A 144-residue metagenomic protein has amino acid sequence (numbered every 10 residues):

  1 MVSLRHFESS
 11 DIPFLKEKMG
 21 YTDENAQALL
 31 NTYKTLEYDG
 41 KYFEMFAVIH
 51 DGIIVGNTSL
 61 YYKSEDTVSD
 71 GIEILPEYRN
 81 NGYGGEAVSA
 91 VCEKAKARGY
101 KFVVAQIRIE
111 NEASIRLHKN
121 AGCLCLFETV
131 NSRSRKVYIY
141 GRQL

Functional and structural regions predicted by a protein language model:
V2-E17: A short beta-loop-alpha structural element at the N-terminal edge of CoA-dependent acyl/N-acetyltransferase catalytic
F7, I74, I107: Hydrophobic adenine-recognition pocket in adenosine-nucleotide-binding enzymes
S10, Y21-G71, L75-E77, Q143: Acetyl-CoA-dependent GNAT
L75-E77, N81, I109-E110: Active-site acidic-Proline motif in GNAT/NAT acetyltransferases
Y78, G82-A90: Conserved acetyl-CoA pyrophosphate-binding loop and the N-cap/start of the following alpha-helix in GNAT-like
G85, I109-F127: Conserved active-site alpha-helix within GNAT-family acetyltransferase domains
A95-I107: Conserved GNAT acetyl-CoA-binding A-motif
Q106-I107, G122-R142: Conserved catalytic-core motifs of GNAT/GCN5-like acyltransferases
